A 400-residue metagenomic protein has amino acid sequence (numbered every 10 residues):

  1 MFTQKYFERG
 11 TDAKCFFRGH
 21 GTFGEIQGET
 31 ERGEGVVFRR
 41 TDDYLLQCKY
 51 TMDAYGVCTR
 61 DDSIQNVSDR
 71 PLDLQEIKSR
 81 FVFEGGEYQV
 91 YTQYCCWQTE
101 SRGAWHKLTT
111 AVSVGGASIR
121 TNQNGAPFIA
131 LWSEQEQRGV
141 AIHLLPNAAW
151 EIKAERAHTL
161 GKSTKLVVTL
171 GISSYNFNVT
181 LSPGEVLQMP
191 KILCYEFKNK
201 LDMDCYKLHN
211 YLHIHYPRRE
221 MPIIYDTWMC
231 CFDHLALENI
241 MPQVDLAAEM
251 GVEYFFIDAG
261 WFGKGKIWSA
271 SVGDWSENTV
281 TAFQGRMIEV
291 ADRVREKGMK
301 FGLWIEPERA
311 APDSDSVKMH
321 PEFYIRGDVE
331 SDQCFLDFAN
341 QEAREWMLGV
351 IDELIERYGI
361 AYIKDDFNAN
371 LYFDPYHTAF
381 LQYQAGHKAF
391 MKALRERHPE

Functional and structural regions predicted by a protein language model:
M1-L160, Y175: Polysaccharide-binding surfaces and accessory modules of carbohydrate-active proteins
Y6, G10-G28, S133-I152, C194-H215 (+2 more regions): Glycine-rich, aromatic-flanked loop segments that form ligand/cofactor-binding clefts across common enzyme folds
D62, G184, Y225, A247 (+3 more regions): Conserved, mostly hydrophobic/aromatic
K162-S182: Short acidic, Pro/Gly- and aromatic-enriched capping/linker segments at domain boundaries
V179-F197: Short Pro-Gly-centered flexible turn/kink motifs
R219-I223, G251-E253, R295-F301, G359-A361 (+1 more regions): Short, well-ordered coil/turn segments that N-cap beta-strands
C231-K318, E345-W346, Q382-A389: Aromatic- and glycine-enriched glycan-recognition loops and surfaces that form the carbohydrate-binding subsites
Q284-R286, E296, S316-E400: Active-site neighborhood of glycoside hydrolase catalytic domains
